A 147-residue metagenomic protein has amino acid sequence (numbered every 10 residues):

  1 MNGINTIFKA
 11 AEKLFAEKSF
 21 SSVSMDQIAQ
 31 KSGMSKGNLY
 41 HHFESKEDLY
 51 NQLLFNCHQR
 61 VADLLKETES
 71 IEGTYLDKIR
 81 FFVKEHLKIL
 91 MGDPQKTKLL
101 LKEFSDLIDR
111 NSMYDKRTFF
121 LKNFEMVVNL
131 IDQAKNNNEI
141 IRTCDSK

Functional and structural regions predicted by a protein language model:
N2, T6, A10, L14-D48 (+1 more regions): Helix-turn-helix
F8, Y50, L54, H58 (+3 more regions): Amphipathic, non-transmembrane alpha-helical scaffold segments
E17-S21, E72, D93, N137: Short coil/turn segments at alpha/beta junctions that flank glycine-rich nucleotide-binding fingerprints
Q52, N56, K66-G92, S146: Hydrophobic alpha-helical connector segments
A62, K66, G92, R110-N137 (+1 more regions): Amphipathic alpha-helical packing segments from all-alpha helical-bundle domains
L90-N111: Amphipathic alpha-helical segments used for helix-helix packing
